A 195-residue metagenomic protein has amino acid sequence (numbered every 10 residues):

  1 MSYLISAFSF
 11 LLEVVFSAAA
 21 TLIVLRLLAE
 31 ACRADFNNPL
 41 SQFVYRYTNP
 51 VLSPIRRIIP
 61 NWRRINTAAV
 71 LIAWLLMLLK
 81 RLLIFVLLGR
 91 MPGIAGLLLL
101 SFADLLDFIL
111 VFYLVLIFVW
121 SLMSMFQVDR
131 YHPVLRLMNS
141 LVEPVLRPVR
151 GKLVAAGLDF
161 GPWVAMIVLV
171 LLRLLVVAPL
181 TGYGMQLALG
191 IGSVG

Functional and structural regions predicted by a protein language model:
M1-G195: Selective transmembrane helix interface/packing segments
